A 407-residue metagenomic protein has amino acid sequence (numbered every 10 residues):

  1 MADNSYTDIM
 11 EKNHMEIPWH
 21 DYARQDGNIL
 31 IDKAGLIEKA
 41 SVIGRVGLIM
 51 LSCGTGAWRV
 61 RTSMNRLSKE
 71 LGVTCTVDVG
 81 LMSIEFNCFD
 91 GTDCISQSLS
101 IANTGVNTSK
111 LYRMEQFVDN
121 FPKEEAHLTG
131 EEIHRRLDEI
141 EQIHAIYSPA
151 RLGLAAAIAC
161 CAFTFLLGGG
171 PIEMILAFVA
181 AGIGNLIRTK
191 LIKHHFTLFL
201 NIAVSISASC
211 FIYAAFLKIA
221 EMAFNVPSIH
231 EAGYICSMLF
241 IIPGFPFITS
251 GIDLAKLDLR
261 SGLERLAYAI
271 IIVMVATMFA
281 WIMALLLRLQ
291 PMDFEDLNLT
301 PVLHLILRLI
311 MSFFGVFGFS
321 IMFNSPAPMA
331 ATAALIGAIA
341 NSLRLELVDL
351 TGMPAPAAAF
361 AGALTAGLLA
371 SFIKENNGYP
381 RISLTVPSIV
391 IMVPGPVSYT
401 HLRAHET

Functional and structural regions predicted by a protein language model:
M1-E131, E139: Soluble N-terminal domains of membrane-associated systems
I146-T249: Core alpha-helical transmembrane segments of integral membrane proteins
A177-K193, I206, T332-L350, A359 (+1 more regions): Conserved mixed alpha/beta catalytic, RNA-binding, or beta-rich assembly cores of soluble enzyme, regulatory
G184-H195, I248-R260, G315-S325, A370-P380: C-terminal ends of transmembrane helices
H194-S205, E231, A255-V273, N377-V390: Membrane-interface segments at loop-to-transmembrane junctions
A203-A215, A269-T277, A334-L345, P387-Y399: Small-residue-rich segments of transmembrane alpha-helices in multi-pass membrane proteins, especially helix faces
E221-I229, R288-T300, R403: Membrane-interface helix termini and inter-helical loops of multi-pass transporters
T400-T407: Conserved small/polar residues in nucleotide/adenosyl-binding loops
